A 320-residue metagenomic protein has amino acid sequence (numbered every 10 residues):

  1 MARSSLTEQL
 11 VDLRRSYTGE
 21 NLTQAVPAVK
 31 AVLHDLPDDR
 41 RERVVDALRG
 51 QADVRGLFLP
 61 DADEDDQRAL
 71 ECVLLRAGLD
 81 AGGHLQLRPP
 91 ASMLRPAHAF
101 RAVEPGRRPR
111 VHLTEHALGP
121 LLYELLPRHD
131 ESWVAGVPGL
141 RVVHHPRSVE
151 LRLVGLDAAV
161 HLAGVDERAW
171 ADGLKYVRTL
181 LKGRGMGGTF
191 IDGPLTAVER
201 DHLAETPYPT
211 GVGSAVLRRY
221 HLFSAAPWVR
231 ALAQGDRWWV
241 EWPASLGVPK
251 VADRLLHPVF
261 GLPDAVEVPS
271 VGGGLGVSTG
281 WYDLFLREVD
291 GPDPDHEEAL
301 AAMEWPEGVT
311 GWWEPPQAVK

Functional and structural regions predicted by a protein language model:
M1-L13, T18-K320: Compositionally biased accessory segments in Actinobacterial proteins
